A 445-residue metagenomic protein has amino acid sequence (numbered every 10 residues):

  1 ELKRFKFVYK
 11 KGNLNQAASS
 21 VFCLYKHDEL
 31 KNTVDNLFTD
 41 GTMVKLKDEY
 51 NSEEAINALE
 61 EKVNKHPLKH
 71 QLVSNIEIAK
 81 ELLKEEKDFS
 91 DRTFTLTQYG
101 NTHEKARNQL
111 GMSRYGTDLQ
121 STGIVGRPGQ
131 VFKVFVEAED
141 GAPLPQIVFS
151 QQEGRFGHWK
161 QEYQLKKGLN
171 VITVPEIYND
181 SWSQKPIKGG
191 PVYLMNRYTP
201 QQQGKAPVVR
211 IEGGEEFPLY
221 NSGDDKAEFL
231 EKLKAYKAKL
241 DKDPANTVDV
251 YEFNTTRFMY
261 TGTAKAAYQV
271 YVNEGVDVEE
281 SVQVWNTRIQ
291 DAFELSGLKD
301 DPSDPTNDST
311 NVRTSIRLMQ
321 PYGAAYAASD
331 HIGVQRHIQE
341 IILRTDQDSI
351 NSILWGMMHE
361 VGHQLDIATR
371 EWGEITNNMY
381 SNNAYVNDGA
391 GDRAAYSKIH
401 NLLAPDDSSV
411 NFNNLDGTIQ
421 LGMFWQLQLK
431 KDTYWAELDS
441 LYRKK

Functional and structural regions predicted by a protein language model:
E1-L83: Beta-rich interaction/scaffold domains
F7, V63, V134, L194 (+3 more regions): Generic structural signal marking isolated hydrophobic packing positions within regular secondary structure
S19-F22, N51, A58-S222: Beta-strand-enriched, solvent-exposed domains that form extended recognition/catalytic surfaces
S20, E49, Q120, H363 (+1 more regions): Residues at structural and domain junctions
R127, E139, V148-Q164, V171-M259 (+1 more regions): Zn2+-dependent metallopeptidase catalytic core
K239-K445: Catalytic cores of extracellular degradative/oxidative enzymes
